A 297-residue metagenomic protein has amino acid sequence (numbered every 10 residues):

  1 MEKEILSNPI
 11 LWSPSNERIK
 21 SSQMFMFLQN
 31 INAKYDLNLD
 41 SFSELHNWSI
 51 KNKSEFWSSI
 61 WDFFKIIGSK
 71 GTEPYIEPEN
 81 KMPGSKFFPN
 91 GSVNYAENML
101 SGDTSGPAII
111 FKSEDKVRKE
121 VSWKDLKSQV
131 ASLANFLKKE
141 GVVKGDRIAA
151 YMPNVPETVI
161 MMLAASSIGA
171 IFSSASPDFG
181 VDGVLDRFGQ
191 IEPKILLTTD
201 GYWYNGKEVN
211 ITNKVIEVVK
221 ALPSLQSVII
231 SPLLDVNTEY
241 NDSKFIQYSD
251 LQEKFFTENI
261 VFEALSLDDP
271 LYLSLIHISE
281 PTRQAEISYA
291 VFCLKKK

Functional and structural regions predicted by a protein language model:
E4-N8, I19-G71, N80: N-terminal amphipathic, basic-rich helices that act as targeting or association modules
I31-L37, A96-S122, D235-E239, P270-L273: AMP-dependent adenylate-forming
S43-W48, I109-L163, G180-L185, Y240 (+1 more regions): Conserved AMP-binding/adenylate-forming core of the ANL superfamily
I50, S58-T72, P89-I110: A short N-terminal helical cap/helix-turn-helix that marks the beginning of AMP-binding/adenylate-forming
S105-P107, I229-I230, N241-L275, R283: Conserved pre-ATP/AMP-binding loop-to-beta segment of ANL
I148, A165, P270, I276-S279: Conserved S/T- and glycine-rich ATP-binding loop of Class I adenylate-forming
S167-D250: Structural core segment of the AMP-binding/adenylate-forming
H277-K297: Single conserved hydrophobic/aromatic residue that forms the stacking wall/gate of nucleotide- or nucleobase-binding
